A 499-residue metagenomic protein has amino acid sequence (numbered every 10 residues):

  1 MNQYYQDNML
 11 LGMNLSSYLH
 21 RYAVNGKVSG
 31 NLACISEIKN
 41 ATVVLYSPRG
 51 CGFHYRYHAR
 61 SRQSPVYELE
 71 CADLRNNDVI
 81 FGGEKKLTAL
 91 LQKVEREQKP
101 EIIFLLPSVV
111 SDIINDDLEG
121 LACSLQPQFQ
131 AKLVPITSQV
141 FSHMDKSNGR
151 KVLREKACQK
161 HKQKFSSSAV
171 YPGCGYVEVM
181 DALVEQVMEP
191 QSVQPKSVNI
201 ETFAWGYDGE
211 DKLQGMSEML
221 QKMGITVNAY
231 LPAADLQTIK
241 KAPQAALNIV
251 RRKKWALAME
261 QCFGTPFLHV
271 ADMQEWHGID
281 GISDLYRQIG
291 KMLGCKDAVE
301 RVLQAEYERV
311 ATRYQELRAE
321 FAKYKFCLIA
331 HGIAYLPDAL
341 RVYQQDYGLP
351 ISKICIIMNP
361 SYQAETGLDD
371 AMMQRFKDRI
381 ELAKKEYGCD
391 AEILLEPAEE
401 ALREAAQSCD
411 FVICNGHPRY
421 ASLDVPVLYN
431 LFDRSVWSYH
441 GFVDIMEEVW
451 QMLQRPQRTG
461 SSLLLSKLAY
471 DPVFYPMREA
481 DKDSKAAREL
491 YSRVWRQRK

Functional and structural regions predicted by a protein language model:
M1-K499: An N-terminal assembly and electron-transfer interface module characteristic of large anaerobic redox and radical
